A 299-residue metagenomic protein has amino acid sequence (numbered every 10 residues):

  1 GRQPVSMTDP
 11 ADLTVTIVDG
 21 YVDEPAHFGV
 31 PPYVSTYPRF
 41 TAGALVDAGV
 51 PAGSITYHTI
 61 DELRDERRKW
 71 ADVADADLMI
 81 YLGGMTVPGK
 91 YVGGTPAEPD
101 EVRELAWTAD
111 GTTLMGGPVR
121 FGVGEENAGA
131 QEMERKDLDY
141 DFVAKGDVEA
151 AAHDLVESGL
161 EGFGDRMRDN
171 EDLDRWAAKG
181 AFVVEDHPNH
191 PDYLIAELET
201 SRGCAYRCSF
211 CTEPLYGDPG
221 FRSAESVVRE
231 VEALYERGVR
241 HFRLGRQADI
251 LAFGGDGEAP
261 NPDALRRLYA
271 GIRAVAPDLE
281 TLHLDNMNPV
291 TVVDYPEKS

Functional and structural regions predicted by a protein language model:
M7-P10, V15-V18, E232-S299: Conserved SAM/AdoMet-binding glycine-rich loop
T16, V22, E157-L198, H241: N-terminal [4Fe-4S]-dependent radical SAM core
E24-P38: Glycine- and acidic-residue-enriched helix-capping/strand-helix junction motifs
V34-T41, V92-L105, N127-Q131, A224-V228 (+2 more regions): Well-ordered, non-membrane alpha-helical segments in soluble/globular domains
R39-G53, A276: Short helix-loop-beta junction
G53-R175: Glycine-rich beta-alpha loop elements in corrinoid/cobalamin-binding modules across cobalamin-dependent enzymes
L78-I80, T112, I195, H241-R243 (+1 more regions): Structural preference for beta-strand elements that scaffold enzyme active sites
N189-S226, A233: Canonical Radical SAM [4Fe-4S] cluster-binding loop centered on the CxxxCxxC motif and its immediate flanking residues
